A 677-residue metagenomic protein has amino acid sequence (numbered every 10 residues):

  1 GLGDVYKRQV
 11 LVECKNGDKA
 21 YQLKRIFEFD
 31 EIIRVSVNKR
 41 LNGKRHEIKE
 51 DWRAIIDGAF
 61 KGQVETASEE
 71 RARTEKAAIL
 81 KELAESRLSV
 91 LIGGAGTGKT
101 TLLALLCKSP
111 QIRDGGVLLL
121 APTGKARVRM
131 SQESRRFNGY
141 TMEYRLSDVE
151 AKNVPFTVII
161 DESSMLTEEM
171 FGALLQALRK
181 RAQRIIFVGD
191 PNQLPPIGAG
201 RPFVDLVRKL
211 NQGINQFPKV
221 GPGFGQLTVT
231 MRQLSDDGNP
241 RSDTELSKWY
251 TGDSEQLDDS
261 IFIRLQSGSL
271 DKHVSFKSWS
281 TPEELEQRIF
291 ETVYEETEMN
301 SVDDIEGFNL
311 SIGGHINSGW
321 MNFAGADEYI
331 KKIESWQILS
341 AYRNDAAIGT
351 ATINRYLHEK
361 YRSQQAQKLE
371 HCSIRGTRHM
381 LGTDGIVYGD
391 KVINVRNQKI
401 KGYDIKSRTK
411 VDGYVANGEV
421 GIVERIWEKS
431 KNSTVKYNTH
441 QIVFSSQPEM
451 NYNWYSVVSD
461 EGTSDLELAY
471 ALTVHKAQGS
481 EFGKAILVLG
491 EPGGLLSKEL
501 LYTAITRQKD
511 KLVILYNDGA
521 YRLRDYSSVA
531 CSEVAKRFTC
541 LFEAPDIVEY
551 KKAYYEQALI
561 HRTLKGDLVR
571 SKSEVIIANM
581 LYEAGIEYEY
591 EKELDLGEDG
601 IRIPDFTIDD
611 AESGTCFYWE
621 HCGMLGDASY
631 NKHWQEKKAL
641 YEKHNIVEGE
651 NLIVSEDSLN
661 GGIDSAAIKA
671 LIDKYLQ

Functional and structural regions predicted by a protein language model:
G1-Y6: Short, small-residue-biased leader/transition segments that mark boundaries at the very start of proteins
R8-K81: Pre-P-loop entry segment of helicase/translocase ATPase cores
A78, S86-L270: ASCE P-loop NTPase helicase motor core
A78-E82, N192, P196-V392, R396-G413: Conserved helicase motor core of P-loop NTPases
T167, A351, R355-Y502: Conserved nucleotide-binding/hydrolysis modules and their immediate coupling elements across P-loop/ASCE NTPase motors
G213-F217, K484-L564, R570-K572: Helicase C-terminal subdomain and adjacent C-terminal extension
E587-S613: Active-site metal-binding core of divalent-cation-utilizing nuclease and nuclease-like domains
I603-A639: Short beta-strand-loop-alpha-helix junction that forms the active-site gateway of nucleic-acid-processing nucleases
